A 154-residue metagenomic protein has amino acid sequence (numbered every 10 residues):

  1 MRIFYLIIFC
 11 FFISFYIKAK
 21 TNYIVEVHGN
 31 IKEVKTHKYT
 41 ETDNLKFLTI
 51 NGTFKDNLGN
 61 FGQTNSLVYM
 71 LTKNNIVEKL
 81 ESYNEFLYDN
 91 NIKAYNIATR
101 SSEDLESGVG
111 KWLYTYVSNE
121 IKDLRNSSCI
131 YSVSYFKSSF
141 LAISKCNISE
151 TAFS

Functional and structural regions predicted by a protein language model:
F4-I13: Sec-dependent N-terminal signal peptides
A19-S154: Beta-strand-enriched cores of mature, soluble protein domains
